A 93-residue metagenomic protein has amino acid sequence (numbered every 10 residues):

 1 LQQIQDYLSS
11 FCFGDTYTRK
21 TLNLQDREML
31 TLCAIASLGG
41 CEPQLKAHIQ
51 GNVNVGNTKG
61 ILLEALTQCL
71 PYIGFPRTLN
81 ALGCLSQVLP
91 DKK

Functional and structural regions predicted by a protein language model:
L1-L24, N54, P76-K93: Acidic, glycine/proline-rich low-complexity segments that act as flexible tails and inter-domain linkers
K20, C33-G39, N52: Short, glycine/charged-rich beta-strand-loop motifs at protein surfaces that mediate ligand recognition and catalysis
D26-A36, L45, L62-C69: Short, structured motif recognition centered on aromatic/hydrophobic residues
A36, Q50-V55, E64, Q68-P71 (+1 more regions): Short basic/hydrophobic patches in alpha-helices and adjacent helix-turn junctions that form amphipathic surface motifs
C41-H48, C69-C84: Short amphipathic alpha-helical segments at helix boundaries and their inter-helical linkers
